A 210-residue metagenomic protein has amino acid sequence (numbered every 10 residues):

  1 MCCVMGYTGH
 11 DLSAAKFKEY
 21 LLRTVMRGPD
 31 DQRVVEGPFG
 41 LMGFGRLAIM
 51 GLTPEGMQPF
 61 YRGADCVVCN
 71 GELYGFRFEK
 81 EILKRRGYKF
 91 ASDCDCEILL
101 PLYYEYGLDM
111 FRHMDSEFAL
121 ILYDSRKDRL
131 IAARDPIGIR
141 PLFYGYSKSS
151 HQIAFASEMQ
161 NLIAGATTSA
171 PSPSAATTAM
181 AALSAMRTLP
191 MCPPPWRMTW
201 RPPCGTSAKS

Functional and structural regions predicted by a protein language model:
M1-S210: Cysteine-centered catalytic environments shared across enzyme families
